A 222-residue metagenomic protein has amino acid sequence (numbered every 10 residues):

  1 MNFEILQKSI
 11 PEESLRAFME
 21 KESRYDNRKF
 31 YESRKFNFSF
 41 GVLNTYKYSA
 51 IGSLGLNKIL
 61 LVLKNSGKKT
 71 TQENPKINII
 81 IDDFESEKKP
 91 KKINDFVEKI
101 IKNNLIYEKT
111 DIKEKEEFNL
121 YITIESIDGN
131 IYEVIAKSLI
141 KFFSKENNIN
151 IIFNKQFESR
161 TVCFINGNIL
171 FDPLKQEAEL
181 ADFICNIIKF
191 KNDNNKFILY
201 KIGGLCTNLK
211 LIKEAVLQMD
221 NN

Functional and structural regions predicted by a protein language model:
M1-N222: Polyanion-binding surfaces on beta-sheet-dominated domains and ring/shell assemblies
